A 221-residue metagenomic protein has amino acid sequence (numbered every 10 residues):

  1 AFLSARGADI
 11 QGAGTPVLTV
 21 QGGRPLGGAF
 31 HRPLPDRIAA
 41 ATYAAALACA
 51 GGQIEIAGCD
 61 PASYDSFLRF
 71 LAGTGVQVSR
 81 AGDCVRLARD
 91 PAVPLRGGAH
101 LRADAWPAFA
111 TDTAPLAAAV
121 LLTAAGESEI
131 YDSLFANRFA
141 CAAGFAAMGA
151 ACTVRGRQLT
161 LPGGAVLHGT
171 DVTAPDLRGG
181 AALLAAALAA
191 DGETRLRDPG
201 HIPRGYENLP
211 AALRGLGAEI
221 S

Functional and structural regions predicted by a protein language model:
A1-S221: Short, structured segments at the rim of ligand-binding sites
